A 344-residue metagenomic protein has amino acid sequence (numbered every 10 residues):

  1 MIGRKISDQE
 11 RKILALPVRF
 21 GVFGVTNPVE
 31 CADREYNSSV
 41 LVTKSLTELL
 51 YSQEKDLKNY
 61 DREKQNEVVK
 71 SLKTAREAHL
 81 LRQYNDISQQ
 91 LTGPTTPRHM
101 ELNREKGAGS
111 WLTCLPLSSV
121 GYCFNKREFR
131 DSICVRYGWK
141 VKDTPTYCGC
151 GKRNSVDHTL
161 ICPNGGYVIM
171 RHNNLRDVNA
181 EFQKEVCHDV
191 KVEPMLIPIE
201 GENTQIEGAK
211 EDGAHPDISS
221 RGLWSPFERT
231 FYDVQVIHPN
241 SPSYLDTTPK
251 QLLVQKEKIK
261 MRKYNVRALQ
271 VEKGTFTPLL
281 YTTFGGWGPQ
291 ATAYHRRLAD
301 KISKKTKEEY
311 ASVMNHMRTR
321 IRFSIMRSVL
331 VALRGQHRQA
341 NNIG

Functional and structural regions predicted by a protein language model:
R4-K12, L16, V192-P198, G274-G285: Acidic carboxylate-rich catalytic motifs and surrounding loops in phosphoryl-/glycosyl-chemistry enzymes
S7-Y137: Extended C-terminal regions of large enzymes
A15-G21, N27-E30, I218-R221, R229-V236 (+2 more regions): Conserved, well-structured core segments
F23, N27-D33, N37, P145-L175: Short Cys/His-based metal-binding microdomains
E30-A32, G201-T204, G288-T292: A short acidic (Asp/Glu
C123-N154, V178, F182-S243, L253-I259 (+2 more regions): Active-site metal-binding core of divalent-cation-utilizing nuclease and nuclease-like domains
V236-G285, A291-R318: E2/UBC-UEV (E2-variant) core
T306-G344: Contiguous terminal or domain-adjacent regions that often encompass a lipid-handling module or interaction segment
